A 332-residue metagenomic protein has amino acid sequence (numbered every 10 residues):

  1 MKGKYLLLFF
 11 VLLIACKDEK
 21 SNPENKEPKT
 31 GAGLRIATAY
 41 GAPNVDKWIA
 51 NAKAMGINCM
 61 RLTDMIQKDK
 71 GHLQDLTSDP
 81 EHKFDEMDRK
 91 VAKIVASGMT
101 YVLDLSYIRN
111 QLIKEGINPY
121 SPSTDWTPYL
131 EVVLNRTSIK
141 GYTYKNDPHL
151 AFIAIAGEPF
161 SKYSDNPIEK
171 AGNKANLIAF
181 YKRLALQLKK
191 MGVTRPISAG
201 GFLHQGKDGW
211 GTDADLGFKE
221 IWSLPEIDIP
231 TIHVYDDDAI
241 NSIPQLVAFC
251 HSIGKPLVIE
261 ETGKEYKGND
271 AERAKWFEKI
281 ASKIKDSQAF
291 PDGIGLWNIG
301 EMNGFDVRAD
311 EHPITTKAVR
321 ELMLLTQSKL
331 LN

Functional and structural regions predicted by a protein language model:
K2-L8: Sec-dependent signal peptide recognition, specifically the positively charged N-region followed immediately by
I14-A15: C-terminal motif of bacterial Sec signal peptides marking the signal peptidase cleavage site
D18-K26: Bacterial Sec signal peptide processing site at the extreme N-terminus
K26-I227, D236-I240, S252-P256, T262 (+3 more regions): Active-site mouth of glycoside hydrolases
N241-Q245: Active-site-adjacent beta->alpha loops and helix N-cap segments on the catalytic face of soluble alpha/beta enzymes
V247, E278-A281, K285: Generic hydrophobic alpha-helical scaffold/packing signal
E301-N332: Extended, alpha-helix-rich binding/interface surfaces that flank or overlap catalytic cores and mediate recognition
